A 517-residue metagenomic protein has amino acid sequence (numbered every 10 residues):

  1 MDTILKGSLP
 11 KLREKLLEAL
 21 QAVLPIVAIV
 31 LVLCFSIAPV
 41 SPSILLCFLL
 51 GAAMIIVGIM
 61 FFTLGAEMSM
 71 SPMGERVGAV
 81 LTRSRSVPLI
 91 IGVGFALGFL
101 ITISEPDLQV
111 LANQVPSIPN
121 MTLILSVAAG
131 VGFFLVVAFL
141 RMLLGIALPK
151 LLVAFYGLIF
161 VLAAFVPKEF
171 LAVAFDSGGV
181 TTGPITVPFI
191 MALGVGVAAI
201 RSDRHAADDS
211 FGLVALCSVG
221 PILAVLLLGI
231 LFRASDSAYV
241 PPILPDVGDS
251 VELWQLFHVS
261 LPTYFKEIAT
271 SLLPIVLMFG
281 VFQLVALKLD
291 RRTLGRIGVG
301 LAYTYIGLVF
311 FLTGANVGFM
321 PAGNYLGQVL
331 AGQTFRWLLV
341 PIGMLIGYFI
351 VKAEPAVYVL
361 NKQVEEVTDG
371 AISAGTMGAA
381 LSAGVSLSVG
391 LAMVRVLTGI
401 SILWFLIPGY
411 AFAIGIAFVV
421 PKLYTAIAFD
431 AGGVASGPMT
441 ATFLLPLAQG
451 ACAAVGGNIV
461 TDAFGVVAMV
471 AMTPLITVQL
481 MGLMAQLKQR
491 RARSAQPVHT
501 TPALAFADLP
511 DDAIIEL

Functional and structural regions predicted by a protein language model:
M1-L64, V80, G178, M191 (+5 more regions): Signature of multi-pass transmembrane helix bundles
A22, F48-M60, S117-A129, S177-I190 (+5 more regions): Structural signature of hydrophobic alpha-helical transmembrane segments
I26-V30, G58, S86-G94, A154-F165 (+8 more regions): Small-residue-rich segments of transmembrane alpha-helices in multi-pass membrane proteins, especially helix faces
P39, F62-E75, F99-L111, K168-A172 (+2 more regions): Transmembrane alpha-helix boundary signature
L46-C47, G65, A112-I124, M142-G157 (+8 more regions): Transmembrane helix-loop boundary segments of multi-pass membrane transporters
G78-V80, V87-L158, R336-A417: Helix-loop-helix junctions within the multi-pass membrane cores of secondary transporters/permeases
L135, F139-G145, F170, V195-D209 (+4 more regions): Alpha-helical transmembrane segments
F165-V173, V225-R233, F311-G318, G390-L391 (+1 more regions): Hydrophobic alpha-helical transmembrane segments in multi-pass integral membrane proteins
